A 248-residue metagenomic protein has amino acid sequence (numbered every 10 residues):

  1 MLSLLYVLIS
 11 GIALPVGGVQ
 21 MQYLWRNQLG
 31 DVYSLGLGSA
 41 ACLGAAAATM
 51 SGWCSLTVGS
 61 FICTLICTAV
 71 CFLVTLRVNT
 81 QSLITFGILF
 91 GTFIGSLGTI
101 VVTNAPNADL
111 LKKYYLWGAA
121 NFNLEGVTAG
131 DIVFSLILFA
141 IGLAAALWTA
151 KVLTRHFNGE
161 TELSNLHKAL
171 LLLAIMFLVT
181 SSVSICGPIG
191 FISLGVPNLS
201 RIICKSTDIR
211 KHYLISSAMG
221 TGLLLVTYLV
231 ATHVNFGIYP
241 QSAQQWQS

Functional and structural regions predicted by a protein language model:
M1-S248: Alpha-helical transmembrane segments in inner-membrane proteins
